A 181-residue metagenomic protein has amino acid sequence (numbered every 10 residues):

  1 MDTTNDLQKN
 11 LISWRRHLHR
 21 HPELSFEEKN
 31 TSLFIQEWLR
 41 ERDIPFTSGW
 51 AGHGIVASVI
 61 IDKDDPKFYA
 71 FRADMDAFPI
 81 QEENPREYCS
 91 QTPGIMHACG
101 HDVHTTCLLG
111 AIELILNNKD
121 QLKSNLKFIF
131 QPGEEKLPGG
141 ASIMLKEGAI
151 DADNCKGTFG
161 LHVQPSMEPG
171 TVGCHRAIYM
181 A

Functional and structural regions predicted by a protein language model:
M1-H97, T106, E113-L122: Acidic/His- and Gly-rich active-site-bordering loop/insert found across diverse amide/peptide-bond hydrolases
F78, P85-M96, V103, D120-A181: Histidine/acidic-residue-rich, glycine-tolerant segments that coordinate divalent metal ions
D102-H104, L108: Acidic/histidine-rich alpha-helical segments that form the ligand environment of transition-metal centers
L108-A111, L137: Membrane-embedded alpha-helical core segments of multi-pass
A111-I112, L145: Short, well-ordered amphipathic alpha-helices
